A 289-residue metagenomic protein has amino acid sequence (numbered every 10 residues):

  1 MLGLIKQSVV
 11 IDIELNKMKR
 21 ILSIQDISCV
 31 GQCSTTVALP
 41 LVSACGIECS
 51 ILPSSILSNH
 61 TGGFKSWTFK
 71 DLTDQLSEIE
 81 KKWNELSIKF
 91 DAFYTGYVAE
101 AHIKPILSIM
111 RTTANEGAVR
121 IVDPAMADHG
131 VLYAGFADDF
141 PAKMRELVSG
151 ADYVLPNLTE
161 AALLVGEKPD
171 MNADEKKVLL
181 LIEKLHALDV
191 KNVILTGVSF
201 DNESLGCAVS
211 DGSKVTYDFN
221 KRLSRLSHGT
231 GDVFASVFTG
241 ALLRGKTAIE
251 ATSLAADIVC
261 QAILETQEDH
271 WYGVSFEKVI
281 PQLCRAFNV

Functional and structural regions predicted by a protein language model:
M1-K17: N-terminal amphipathic/basic-hydrophobic helices that include classical n-h-c signal peptides and signal-anchor
D12-V122, M126-A134, I280-R285: Conserved N-terminal subdomain of the carbohydrate kinase-like
I24, C45, W83-L86, T112-T113 (+6 more regions): Change "in soluble alpha/beta enzymes" to "in soluble alpha/beta proteins
C29, V215-H228: Short pre-catalytic strand/loop immediately N-terminal to key active-site residues, enriched for Gly-Thr
A134-T216, I249: Conserved phosphate/ATP/ADP-binding segment of small-molecule kinases
L163, R225-A248: Short, small-residue alpha-helix embedded
I249-V289: Charged C-terminal helix
